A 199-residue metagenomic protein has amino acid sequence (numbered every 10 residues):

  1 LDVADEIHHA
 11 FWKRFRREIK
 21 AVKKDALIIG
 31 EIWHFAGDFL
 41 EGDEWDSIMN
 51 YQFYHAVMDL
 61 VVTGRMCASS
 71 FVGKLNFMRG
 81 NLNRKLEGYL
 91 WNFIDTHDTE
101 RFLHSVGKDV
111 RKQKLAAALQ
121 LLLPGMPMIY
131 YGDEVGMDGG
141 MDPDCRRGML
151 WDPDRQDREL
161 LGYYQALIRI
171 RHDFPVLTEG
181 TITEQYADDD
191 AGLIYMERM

Functional and structural regions predicted by a protein language model:
V3-K85, L119, D138-A166, P175 (+2 more regions): Active-site-proximal helices and loops of the catalytic beta/alpha 8
D25-L27, Y89-W91, M126-I129: Beta-sheet entry/capping signal
N81-K108, D144: Active-site clefts of carbohydrate-active enzymes
L90, D133, T178-T183: Short coil/turn segments at secondary-structure boundaries
H97, Q120, G132, L167: Hydrophobic, well-ordered secondary-structure elements that form the walls of internal hydrophobic environments
R111-L122: Short, hydrophobic/aliphatic alpha-helical segments
I129-M137: Short acidic/histidine-rich active-site segments
T181-A187, A191: Short, solvent-exposed loop/turn elements at beta->coil junctions and helix N-caps that rim active or binding pockets
